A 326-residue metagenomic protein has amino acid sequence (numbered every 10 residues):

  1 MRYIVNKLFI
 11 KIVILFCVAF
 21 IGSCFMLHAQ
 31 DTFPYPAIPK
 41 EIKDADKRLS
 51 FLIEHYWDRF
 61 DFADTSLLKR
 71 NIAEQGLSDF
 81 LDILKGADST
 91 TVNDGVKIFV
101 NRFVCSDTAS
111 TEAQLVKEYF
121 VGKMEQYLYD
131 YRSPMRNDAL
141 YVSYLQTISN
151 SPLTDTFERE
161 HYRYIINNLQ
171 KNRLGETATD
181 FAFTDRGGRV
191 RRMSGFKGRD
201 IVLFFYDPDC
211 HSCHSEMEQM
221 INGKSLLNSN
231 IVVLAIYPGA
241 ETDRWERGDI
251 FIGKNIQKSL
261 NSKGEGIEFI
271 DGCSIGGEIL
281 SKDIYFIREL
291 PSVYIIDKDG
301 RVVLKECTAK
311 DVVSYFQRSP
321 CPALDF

Functional and structural regions predicted by a protein language model:
M1-T32, K305: Bacterial Sec-dependent N-terminal signal peptides
F25, A29-Y56, A63, L67 (+8 more regions): N-terminal targeting or signal-anchor segments and their processing/structural boundaries
Q30-R186: Oxidative protein folding and maturation machinery
R192-M220, V233-L234: Short active-site neighborhood of thiol/selenol oxidoreductases, capturing the structured segment around
H214-L260, G276-S281: Structural microenvironment flanking redox-active thiols in thiol-disulfide oxidoreductases
D249-Y294, K298: Short, internal strand/loop/helix patches that form the active-site neighborhood or redox-interaction surface
E289-L290, I295-F326: Thiol-/selenol-based redox modules, centered on thioredoxin-like and closely related oxidoreductase domains
